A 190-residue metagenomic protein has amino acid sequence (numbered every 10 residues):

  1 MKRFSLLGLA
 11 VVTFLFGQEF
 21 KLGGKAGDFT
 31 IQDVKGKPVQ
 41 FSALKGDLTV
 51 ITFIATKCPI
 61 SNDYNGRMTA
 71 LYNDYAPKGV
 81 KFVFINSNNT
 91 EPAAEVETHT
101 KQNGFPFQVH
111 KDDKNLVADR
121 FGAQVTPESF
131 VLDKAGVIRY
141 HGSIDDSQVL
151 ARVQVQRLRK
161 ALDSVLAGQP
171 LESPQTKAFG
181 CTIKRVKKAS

Functional and structural regions predicted by a protein language model:
M1-F4: Positively charged n-region of N-terminal signal peptides that target proteins for export
L9-G17: Hydrophobic h-region of N-terminal signal peptides that target proteins for export in Gram-negative bacteria
Q18-A26: Cleaved targeting-peptide boundary
F29-L48: A short beta-strand-turn-helix
L44-N62, L162: Short active-site neighborhood of thiol/selenol oxidoreductases, capturing the structured segment around
N62-N103, K111-R120: Structural microenvironment flanking redox-active thiols in thiol-disulfide oxidoreductases
H99-H141: Short, internal strand/loop/helix patches that form the active-site neighborhood or redox-interaction surface
K134, I138-S190: Thiol-/selenol-based redox modules, centered on thioredoxin-like and closely related oxidoreductase domains
